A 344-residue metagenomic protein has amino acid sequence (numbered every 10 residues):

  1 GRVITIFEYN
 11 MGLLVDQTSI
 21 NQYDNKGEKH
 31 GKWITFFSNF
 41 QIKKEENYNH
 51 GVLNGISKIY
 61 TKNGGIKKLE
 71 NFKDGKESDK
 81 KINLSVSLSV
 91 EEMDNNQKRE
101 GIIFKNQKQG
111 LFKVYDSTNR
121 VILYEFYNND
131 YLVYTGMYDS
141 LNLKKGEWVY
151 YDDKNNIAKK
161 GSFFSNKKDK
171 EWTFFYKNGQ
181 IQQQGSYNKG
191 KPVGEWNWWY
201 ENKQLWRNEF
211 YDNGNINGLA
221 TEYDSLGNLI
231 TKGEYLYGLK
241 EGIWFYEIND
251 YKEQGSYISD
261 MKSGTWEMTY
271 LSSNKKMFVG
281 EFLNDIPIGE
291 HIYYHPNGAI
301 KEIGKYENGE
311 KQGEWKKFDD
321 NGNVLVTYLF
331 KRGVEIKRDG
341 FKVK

Functional and structural regions predicted by a protein language model:
G1-K344: Glycine/tyrosine- and acidic-biased, solvent-exposed loop/turn segments at the edges of beta-strands
